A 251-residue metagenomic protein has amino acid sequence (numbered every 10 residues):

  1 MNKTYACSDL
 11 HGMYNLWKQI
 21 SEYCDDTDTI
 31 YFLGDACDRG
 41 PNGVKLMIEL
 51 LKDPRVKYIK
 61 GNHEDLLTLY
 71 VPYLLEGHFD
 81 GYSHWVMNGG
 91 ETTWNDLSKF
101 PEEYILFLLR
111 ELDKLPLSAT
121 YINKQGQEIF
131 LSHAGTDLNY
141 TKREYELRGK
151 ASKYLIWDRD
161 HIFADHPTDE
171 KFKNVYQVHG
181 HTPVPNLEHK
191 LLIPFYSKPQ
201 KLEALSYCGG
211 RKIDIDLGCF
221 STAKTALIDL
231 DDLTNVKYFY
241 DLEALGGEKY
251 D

Functional and structural regions predicted by a protein language model:
M1-E49: N-terminal active-site segment of His-dependent metallophosphoesterases
K3-H11, E128-G135, I213-I215: Active-site-proximal beta-strand elements of phosphoester/diester hydrolases
A6-C7, Y14-K18, L75-H78, F100 (+7 more regions): Catalytic phosphate/metal-binding cores of nucleic-acid and nucleotide-processing enzymes, i.e., regions that mediate
D9, D35, L50, G61-N62 (+4 more regions): Divalent metal-coordination and catalytic microenvironments
H11-N15, D38-P41, D65-T68, L138-N139 (+2 more regions): Active-site environment of divalent metal-dependent phosphoester hydrolases
G43-M47, L51-Y121, Q125-Q127, A164: Active-site neighborhood of divalent metal-dependent phosphoester bond hydrolases
Y104-H189: His/acidic metal-ligating clusters that form di-metal
A164-D251: Acidic, His/Gly-rich catalytic cores of divalent-metal-dependent hydrolytic chemistry
